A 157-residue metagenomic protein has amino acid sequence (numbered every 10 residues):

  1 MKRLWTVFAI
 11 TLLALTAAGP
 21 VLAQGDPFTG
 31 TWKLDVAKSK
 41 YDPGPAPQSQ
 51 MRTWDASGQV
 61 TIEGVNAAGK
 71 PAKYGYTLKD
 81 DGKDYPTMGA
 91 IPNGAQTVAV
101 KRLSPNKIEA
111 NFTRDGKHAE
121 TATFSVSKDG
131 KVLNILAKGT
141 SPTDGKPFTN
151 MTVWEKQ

Functional and structural regions predicted by a protein language model:
M1-A9: Bacterial N-terminal signal peptides that target proteins for export
A9-I10, K40: Enrichment for repetitive, rod-forming helical segments
I10-T11, V21: Cleavable N-terminal signal peptides
V21-Q157: Hydrophobic small-molecule pocket/channel-lining residues, especially in calycin-type beta-barrels
